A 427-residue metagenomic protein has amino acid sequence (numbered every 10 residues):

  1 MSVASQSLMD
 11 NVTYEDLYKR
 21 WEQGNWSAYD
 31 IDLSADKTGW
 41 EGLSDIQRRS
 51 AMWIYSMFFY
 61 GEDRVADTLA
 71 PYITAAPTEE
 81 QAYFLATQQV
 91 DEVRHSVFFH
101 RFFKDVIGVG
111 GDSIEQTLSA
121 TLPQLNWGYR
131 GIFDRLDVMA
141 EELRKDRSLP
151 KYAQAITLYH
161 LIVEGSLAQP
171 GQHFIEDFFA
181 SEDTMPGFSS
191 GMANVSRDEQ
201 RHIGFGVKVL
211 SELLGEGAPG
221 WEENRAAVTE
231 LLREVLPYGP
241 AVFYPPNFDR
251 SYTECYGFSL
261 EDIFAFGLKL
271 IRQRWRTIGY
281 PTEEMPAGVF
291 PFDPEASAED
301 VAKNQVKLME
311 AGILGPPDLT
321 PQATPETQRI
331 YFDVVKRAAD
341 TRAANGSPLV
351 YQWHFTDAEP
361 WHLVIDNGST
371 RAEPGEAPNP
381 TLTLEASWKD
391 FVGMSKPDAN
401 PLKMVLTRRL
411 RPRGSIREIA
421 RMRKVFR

Functional and structural regions predicted by a protein language model:
M1-D318: Non-heme di-metal
D30, M192, S369, P374 (+1 more regions): Solvent-exposed, flexible loop/coil residues
E62, D91, E164, D198 (+4 more regions): Acidic side chains
D112-L122, L214-W221, E359, N400-R423: A broadly tuned preference for mixed-charge, low-complexity surface segments
G267-K303, Q352-D398: Low-complexity, glycine/alanine/valine/leucine- and proline-rich hydrophobic stretches
F290-F292, V301-D318, R329, G375-R427: C-terminal interaction segments
F292-H362, D366, M422-R427: Acidic, aliphatic-rich amphipathic alpha-helical segments
